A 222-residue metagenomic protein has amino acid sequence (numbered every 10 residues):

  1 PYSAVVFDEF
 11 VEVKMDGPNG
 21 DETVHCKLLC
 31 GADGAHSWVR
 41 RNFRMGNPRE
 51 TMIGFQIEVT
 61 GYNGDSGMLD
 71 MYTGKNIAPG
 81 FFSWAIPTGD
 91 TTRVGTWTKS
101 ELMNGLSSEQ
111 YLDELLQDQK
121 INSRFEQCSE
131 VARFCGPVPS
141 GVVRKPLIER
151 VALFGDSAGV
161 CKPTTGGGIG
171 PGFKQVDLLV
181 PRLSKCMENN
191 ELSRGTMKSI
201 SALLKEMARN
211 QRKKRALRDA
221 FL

Functional and structural regions predicted by a protein language model:
P1-S123, P139-V143, G159: Predominantly flavin-linked oxidoreductase catalytic cores and closely associated redox partners
S3, M103-L183, M187-E188: FAD/FMN-dependent oxidoreductases across multiple families
V24, S37, G67, R133-G136 (+6 more regions): Generic, low-specificity signal for short hydrophobic/alpha-helical stretches with a mild N-terminal bias, encompassing
R41-N42, T164, K214: Short, function-defining helix-loop hinge/capping sites that tune catalysis or transport
M68-I77, V94-E101, Q127-G141, K174-D177 (+1 more regions): Noncatalytic linker/hinge segments flanking ATPase motor cores
T73-D90, G136-G155, L204-D219: A broadly tuned preference for mixed-charge, low-complexity surface segments
P181-L222: C-terminal helical "tail/cap" subdomain of flavin- and related membrane-associated enzymes
